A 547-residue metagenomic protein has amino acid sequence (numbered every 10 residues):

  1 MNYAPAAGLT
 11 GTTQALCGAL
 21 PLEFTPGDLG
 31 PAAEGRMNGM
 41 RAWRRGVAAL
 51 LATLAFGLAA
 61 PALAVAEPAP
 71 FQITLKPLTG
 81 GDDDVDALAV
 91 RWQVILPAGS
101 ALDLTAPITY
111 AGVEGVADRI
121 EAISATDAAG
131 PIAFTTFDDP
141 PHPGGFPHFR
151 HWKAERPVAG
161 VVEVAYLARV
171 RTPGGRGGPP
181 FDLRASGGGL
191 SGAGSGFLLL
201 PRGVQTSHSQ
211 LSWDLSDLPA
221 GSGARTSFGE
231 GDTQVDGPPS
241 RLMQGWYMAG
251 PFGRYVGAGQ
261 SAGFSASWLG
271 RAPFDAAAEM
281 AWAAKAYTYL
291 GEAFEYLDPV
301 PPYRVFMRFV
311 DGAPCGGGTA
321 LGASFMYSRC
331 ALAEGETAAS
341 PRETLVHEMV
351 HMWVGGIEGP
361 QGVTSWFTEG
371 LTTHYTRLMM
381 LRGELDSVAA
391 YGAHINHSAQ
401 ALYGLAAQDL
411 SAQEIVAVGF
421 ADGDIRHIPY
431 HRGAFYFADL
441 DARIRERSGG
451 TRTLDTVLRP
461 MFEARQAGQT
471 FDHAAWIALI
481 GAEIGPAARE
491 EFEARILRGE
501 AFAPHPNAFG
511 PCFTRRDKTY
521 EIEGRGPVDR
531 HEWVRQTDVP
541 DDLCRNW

Functional and structural regions predicted by a protein language model:
M1-W43: N-terminal secretory signal peptides that target proteins for export/translocation
A48-A59: Bacterial N-terminal signal peptides
V65-P77, D86-R91, R119, A464-W547: Beta/coil-rich, acidic/histidine-enriched accessory regions frequently appended to metallopeptidases
L78, A111-F181: A surface-exposed beta-strand-loop module
P107-Y110, P157-V158, A165-P251: Extended, low-hydrophobicity, Ser/Thr/Pro/Gly-biased non-transmembrane segments
V116-E121, R169, S195-L198, T206-G229 (+3 more regions): Zn2+-dependent metallopeptidase catalytic core
R254-T364: Juxtacatalytic substrate-recognition/specificity segment
P360-A434, R447-S448, E463-Q466: Acidic/His/Gly-enriched intrinsically disordered linker/tail segments that often contain short helix/coil "MoRF-like"
